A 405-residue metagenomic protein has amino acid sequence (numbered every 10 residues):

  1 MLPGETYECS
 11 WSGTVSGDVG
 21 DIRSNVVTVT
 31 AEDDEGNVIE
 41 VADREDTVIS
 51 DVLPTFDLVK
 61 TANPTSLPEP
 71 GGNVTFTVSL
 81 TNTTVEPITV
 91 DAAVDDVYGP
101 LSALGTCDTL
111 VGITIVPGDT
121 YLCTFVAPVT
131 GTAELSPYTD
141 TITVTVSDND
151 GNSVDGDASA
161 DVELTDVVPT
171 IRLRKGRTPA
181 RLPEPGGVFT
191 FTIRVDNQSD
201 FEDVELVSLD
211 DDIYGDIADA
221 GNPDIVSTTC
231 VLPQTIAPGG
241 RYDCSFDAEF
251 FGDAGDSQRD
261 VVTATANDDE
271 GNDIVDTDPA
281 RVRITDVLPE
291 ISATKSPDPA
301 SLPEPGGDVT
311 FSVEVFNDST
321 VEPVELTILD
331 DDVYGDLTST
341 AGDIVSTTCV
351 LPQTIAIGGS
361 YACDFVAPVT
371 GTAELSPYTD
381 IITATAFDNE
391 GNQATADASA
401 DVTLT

Functional and structural regions predicted by a protein language model:
M1-T405: Exported/extracytosolic protein signature
